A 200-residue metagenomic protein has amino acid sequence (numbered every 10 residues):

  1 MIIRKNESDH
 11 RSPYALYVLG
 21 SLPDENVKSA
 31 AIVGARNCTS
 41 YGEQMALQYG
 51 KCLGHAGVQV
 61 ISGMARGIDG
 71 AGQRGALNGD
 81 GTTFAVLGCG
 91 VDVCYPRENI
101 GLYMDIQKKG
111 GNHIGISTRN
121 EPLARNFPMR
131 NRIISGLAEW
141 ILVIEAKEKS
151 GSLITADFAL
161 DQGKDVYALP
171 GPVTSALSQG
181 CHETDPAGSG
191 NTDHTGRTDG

Functional and structural regions predicted by a protein language model:
M1-G200: Glycine-biased, small-residue-rich flexible motifs in mid-sequence functional cores and linkers
